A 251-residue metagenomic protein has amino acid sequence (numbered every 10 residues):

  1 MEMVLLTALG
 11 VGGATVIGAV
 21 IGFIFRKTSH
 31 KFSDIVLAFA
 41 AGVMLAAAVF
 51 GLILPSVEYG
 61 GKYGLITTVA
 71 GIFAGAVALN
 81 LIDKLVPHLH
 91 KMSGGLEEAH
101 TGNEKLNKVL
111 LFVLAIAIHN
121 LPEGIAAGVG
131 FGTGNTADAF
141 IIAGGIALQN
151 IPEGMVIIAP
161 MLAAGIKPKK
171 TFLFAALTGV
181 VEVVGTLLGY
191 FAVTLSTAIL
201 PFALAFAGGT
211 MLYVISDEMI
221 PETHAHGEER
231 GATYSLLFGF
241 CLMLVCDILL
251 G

Functional and structural regions predicted by a protein language model:
M1-G251: Intrinsically disordered, metal-sensing/regulatory segments
